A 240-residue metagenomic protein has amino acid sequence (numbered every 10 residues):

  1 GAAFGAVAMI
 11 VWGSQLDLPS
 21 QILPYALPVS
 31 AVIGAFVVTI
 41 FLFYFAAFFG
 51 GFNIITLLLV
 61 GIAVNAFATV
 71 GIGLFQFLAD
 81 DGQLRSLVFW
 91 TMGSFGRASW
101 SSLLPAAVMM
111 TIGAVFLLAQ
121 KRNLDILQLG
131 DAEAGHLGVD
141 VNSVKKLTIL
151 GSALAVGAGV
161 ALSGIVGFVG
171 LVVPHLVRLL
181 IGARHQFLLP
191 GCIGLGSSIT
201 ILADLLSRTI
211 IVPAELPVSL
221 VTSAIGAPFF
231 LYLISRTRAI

Functional and structural regions predicted by a protein language model:
G1-I240: Alpha-helical transmembrane segments in inner-membrane proteins
